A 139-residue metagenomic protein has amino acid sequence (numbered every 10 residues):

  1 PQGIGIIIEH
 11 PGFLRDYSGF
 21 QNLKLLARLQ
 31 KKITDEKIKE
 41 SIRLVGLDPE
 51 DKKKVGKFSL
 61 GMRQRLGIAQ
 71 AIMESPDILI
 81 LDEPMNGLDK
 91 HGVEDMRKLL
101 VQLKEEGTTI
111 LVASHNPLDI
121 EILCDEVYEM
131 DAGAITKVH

Functional and structural regions predicted by a protein language model:
K24, I33-E50: Conserved ABC ATPase "signature" region
I68: Hydrophobic anchor residue at the start of the ABC signature
L79-E83: Catalytic Walker B motif of ABC-type/P-loop ATPase nucleotide-binding domains
K90-H91: Helix N-cap at the start of a conserved alpha-helix in ABC-type nucleotide-binding domains
E94-E106: Helical segment within the ABC ATPase nucleotide-binding domain
S114-H115: H-loop/switch region of ABC-family ATPase nucleotide-binding domains
